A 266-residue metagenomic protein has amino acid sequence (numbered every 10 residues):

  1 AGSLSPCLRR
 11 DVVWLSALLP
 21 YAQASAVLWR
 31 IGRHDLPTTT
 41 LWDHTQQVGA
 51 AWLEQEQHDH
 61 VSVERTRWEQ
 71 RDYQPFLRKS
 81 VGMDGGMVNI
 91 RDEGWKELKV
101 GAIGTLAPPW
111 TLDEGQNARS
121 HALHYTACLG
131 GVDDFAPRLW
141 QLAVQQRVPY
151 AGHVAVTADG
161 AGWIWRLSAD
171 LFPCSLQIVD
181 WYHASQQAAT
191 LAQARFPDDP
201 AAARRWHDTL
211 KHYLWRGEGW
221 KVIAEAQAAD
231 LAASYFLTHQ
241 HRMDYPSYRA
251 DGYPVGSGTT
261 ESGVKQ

Functional and structural regions predicted by a protein language model:
A1-Q266: Catalytic center-proximal scaffold of phosphoryl-transfer enzymes
